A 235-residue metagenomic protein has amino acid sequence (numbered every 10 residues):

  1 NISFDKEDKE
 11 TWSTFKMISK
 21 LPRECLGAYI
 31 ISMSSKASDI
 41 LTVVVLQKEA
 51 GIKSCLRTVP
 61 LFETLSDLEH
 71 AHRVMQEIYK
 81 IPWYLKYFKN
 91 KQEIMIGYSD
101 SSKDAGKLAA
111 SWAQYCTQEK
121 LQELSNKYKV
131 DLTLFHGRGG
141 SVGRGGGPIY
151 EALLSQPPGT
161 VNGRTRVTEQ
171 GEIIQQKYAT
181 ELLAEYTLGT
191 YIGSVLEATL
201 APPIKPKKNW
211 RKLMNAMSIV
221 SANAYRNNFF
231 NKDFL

Functional and structural regions predicted by a protein language model:
N1-L235: Non-catalytic regulatory/linker segments of enzymes
